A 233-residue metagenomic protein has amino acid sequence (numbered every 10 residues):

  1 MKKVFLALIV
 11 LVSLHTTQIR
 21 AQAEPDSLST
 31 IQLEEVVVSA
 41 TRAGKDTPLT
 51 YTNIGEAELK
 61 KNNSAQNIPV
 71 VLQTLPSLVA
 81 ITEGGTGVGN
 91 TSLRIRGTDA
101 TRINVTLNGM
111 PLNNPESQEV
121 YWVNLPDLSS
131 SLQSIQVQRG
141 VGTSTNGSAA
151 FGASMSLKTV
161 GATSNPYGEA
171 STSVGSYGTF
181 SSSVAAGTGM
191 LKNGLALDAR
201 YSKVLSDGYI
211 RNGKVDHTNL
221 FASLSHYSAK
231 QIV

Functional and structural regions predicted by a protein language model:
L33-N63, S92, I135: N-terminal periplasmic "start-of-domain" segments of outer-membrane beta-barrel proteins
E34, T91, F151-A153, P166-G168 (+2 more regions): Hydrophobic, lipid-facing positions within transmembrane beta-strands of outer-membrane proteins
T41, G140, K158, S171-Y177 (+1 more regions): Outer-membrane beta-barrel pore domains and translocons
P69, Q73-P111, Q133: Extracytoplasmic beta-strand/coil segments of soluble accessory domains associated with Gram-negative outer-membrane
V70, R94, Q136, S156 (+2 more regions): Outer-membrane beta-barrel architecture
P111-R139, K158: Short acidic/polar hinge/loop motifs at secondary-structure boundaries that mediate gating or recognition
L132-S134, A153, T159-V174, L197-A199: Transmembrane beta-strand segments of Gram-negative outer membrane beta-barrel proteins
S176-L205, I210-V233: Transmembrane beta-barrel wall of Gram-negative outer-membrane proteins
